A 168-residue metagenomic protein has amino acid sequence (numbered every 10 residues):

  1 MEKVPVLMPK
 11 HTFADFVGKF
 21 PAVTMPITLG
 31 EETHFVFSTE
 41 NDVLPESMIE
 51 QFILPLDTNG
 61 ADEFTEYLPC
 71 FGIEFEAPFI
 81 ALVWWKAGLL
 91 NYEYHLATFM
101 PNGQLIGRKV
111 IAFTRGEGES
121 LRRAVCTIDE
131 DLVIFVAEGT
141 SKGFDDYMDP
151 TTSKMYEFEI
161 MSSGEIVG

Functional and structural regions predicted by a protein language model:
M1-F71: Terminal domain-start segments
F20-T28, C70-F75, A97-K109: Short N-terminal helix-initiation segments at or just after the protein's N-terminus
G30, L89-Y92, D146-S153: Short, solvent-exposed loop/turn segments at conserved positions within beta-propeller repeat blades
E40-D62, A97-F113, D149-G168: Surface-exposed loop/turn elements that mediate protein-protein interactions on large endomembrane-trafficking
E63-E76, R123-V133: Structural signature of eukaryotic scaffold interfaces centered on beta-propeller domains
A77-L82, I106-G107, V133: Short, hydrophobic/aromatic-rich segments at coil-to-beta transitions
F79-P101: Mid-length scaffold segments of soluble, non-membrane domains
G107-S162: Short aromatic loop motif centered on NTY/YTY
